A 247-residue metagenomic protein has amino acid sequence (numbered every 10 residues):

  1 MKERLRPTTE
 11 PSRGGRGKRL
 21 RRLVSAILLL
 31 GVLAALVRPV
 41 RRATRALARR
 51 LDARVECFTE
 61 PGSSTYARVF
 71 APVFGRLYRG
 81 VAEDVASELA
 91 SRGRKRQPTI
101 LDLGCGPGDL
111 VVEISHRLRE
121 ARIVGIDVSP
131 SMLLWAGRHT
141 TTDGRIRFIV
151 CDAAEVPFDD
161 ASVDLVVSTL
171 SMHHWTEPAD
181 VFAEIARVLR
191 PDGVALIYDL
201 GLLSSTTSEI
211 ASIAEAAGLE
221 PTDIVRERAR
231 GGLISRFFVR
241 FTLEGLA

Functional and structural regions predicted by a protein language model:
M1-L51: Short amphipathic, positively biased membrane-proximal segments that drive organelle/inner-membrane targeting
R41-G93, D109, E113: Conserved class I S-adenosyl-L-methionine
L101-L103, P107-E155: Class I SAM-dependent methyltransferase SAM/SAH-binding core
A154-L165: A short acidic, Gly/Pro-enriched loop at the edge of an enzyme's catalytic core that lines a small-molecule cofactor
L165-T176: A short SAM/SAH-binding and catalytic strip from SAM-dependent methyltransferases
A179-P191: A short glycine-rich, Lys/Arg-flanked "PGG" loop and its adjoining helix->strand segment in the class I
G193-D199: Conserved beta-strand signature within the Rossmann-like core of class I S-adenosyl-L-methionine
A229-A247: Core SAM-dependent methyltransferase catalytic element
